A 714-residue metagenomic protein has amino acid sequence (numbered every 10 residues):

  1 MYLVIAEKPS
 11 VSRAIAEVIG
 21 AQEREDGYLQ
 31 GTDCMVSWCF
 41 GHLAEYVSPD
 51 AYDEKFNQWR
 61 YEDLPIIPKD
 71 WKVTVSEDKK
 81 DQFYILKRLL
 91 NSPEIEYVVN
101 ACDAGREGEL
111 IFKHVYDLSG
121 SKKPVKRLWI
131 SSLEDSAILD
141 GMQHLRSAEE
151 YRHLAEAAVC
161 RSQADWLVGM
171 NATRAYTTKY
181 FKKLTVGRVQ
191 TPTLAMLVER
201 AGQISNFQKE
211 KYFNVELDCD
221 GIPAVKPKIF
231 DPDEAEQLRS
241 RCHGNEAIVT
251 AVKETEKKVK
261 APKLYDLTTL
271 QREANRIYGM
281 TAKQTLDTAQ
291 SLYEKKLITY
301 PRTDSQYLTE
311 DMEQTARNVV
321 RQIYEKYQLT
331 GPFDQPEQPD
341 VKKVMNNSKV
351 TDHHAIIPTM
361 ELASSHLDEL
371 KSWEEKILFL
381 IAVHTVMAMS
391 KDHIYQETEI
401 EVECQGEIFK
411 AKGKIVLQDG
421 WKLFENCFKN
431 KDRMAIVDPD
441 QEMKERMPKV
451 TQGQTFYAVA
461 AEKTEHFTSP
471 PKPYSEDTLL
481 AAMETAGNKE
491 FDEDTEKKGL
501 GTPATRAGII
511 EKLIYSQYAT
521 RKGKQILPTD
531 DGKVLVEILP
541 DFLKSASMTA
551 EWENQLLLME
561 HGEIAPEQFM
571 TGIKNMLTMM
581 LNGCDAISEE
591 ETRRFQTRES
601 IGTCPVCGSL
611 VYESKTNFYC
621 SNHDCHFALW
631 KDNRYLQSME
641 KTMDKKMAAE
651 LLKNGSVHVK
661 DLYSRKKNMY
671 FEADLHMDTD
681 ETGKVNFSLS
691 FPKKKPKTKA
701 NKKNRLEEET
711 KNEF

Functional and structural regions predicted by a protein language model:
M1, P68-K72, P93-V99, T178-Y180 (+6 more regions): Glycine- and acidic
M1-S162, P339, R433-M434, P470: Intrinsically disordered, low-complexity regulatory segments
Y2-L3, K79, L90, T173 (+3 more regions): Basic, low-complexity terminal or inter-domain segments flanking catalytic cores
P9-A16, D33-V36, F40, S76-K87 (+19 more regions): Amphipathic alpha-helical transducer elements in NTP-driven molecular machines
P93, A137-C219, E254-K258: C-terminal or mid-to-C-terminal helical accessory/interaction module adjacent to the motor/catalytic core
P232-Y265, Q271, S547: Metal- or metallocofactor-binding catalytic centers and their adjacent structured scaffolds across diverse enzyme
